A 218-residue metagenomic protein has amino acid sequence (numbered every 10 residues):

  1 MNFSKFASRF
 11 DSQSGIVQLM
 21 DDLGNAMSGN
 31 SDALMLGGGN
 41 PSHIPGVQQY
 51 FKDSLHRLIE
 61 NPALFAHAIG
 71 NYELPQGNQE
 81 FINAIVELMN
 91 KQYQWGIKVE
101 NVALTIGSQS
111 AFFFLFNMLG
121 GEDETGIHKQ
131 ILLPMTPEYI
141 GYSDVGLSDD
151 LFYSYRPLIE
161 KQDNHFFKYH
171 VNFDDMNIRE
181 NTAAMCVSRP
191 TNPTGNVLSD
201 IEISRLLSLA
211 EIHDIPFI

Functional and structural regions predicted by a protein language model:
M1-Q76, E180, I215: N-terminal "arm"/small-domain region of PLP-dependent enzymes with the aminotransferase-like
H67-P216: Conserved core of the PLP fold type I
